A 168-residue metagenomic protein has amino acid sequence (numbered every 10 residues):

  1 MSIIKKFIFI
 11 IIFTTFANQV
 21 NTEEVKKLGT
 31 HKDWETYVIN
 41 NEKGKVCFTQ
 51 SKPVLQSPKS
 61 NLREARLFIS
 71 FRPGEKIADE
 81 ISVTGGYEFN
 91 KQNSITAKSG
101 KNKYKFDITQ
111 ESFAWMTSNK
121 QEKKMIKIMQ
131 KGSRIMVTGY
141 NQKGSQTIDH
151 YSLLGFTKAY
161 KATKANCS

Functional and structural regions predicted by a protein language model:
M1-I3: N-terminal secretory signal peptides that target proteins for export/translocation
K5-T15: Sec-dependent N-terminal signal peptides
F16-T22: Sec/Tat signal peptide C-region and signal peptidase I cleavage site
T22-S168: A generic "folded-domain core" signal
